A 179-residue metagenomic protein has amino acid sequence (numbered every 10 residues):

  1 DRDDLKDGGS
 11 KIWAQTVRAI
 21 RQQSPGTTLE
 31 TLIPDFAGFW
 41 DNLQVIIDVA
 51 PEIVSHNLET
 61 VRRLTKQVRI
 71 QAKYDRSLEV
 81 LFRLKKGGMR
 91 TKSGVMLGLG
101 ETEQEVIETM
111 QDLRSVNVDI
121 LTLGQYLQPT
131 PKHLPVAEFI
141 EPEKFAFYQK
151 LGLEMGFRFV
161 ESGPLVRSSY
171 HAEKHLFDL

Functional and structural regions predicted by a protein language model:
D1-W40, I46-V80, K92-M96, I120-T122: Core AdoMet radical
Q15-G26, K73, E79-R90, L97-L179: Auxiliary Fe-S-binding modules of radical SAM enzymes
A37-I46, E103-Q111: Short, acidic/polar
